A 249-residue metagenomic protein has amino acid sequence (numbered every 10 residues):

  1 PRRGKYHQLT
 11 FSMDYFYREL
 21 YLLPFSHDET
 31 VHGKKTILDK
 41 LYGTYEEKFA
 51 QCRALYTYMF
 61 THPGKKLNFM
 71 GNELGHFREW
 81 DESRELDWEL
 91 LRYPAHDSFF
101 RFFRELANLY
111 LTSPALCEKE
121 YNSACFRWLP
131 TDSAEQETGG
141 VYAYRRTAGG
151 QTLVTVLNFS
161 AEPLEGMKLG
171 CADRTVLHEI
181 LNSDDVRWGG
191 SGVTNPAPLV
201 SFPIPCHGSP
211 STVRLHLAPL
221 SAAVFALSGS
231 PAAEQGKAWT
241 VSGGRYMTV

Functional and structural regions predicted by a protein language model:
P1-D81, L111, Y121, F126-L169 (+2 more regions): Conserved alpha/beta catalytic core and glycan-binding cleft of carbohydrate-active enzymes
L38-F49, D87-D97, S209-R214: Active-site rim elements
F49, L55, P94-F102, G243-T248: Repeat-unit-sized solenoid/scaffold elements
E85, D132-S133, P203: Alpha-helix boundary/capping detector
L86-F102, L106-N108, K168-L199: C-terminal accessory region downstream of the catalytic core in glycan-modifying enzymes
L90-R127, S221-V224: Aromatic- and carboxylate-lined catalytic core of secreted/periplasmic carbohydrate-active enzymes
P196-W239, G243-T248: C-terminal beta-strand-rich structural cap/linker in extracellular carbohydrate-active enzymes
